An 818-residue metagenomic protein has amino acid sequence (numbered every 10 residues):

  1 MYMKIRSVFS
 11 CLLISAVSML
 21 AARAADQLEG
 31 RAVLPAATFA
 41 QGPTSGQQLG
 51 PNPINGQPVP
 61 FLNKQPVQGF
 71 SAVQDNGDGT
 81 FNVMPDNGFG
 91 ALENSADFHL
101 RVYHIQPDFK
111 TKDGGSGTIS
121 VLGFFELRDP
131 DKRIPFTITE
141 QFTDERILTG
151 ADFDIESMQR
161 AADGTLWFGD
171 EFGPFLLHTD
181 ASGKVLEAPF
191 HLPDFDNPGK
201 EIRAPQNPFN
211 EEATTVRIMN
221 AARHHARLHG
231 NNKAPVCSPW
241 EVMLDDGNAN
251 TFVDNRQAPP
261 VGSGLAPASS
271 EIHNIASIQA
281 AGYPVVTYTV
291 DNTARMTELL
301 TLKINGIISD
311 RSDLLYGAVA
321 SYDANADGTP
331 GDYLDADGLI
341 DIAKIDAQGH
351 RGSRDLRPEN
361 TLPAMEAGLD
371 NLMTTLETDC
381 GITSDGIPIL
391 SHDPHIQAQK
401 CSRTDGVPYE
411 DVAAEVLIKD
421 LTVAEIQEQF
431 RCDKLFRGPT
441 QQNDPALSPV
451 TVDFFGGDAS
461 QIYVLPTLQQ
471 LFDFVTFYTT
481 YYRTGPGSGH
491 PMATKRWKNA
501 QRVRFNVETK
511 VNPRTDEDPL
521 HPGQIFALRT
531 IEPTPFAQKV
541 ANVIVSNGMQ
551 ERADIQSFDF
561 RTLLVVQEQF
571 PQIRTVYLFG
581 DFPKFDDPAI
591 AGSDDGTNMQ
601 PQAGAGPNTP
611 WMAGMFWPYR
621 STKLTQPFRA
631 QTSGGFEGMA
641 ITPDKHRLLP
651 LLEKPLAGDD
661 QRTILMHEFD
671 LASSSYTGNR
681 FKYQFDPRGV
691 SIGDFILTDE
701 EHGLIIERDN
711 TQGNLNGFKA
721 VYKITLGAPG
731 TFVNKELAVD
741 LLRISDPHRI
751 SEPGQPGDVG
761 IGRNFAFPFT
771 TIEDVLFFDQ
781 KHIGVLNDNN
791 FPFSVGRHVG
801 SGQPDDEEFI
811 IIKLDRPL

Functional and structural regions predicted by a protein language model:
M1-S10: Bacterial N-terminal signal peptides that target proteins for export
Y2, Q461-V464, T731-N734: Intrinsic-disorder-associated interaction segments
V8, A21-A25: Bacterial Sec-dependent N-terminal signal peptides
S10-S18: Bacterial N-terminal signal peptides
I14, D75, G79, D108-T111 (+4 more regions): Short helix-loop boundary/capping segments at the starts of domains
A24-R217, R227, A589, A605-L818: Sequence/structural signature of beta-propeller domains
Q206, E212-A613, S633: Phosphate-group recognition and catalysis centered on beta-loop-alpha active-site segments
